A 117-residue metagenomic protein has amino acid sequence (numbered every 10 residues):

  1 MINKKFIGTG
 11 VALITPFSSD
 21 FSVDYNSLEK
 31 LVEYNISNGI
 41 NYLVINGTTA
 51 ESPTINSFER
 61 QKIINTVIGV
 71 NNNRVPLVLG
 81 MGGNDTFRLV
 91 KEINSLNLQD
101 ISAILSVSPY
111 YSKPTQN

Functional and structural regions predicted by a protein language model:
I2-N117: Active-site beta->alpha loop and helix N-cap motifs at the rims of alpha/beta catalytic domains
